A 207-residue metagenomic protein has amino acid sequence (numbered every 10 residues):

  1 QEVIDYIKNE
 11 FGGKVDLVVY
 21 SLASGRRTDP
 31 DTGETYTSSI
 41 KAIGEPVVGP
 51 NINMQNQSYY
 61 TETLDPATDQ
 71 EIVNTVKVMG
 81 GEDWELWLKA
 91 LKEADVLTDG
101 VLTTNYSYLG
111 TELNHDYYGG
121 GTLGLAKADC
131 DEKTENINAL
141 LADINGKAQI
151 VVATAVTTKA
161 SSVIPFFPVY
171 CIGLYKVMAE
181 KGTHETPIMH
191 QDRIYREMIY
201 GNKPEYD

Functional and structural regions predicted by a protein language model:
V3-T32: A glycine-rich helix->loop->beta "capping" turn within Rossmann-like NAD(P)(H)-dependent oxidoreductase domains
G13-V15, D99, K147: Short loop/turn motifs at secondary-structure junctions
V15-A23, T35, N51, L102-S107: Rossmann-fold scaffold of SDR-type NAD(P)-dependent oxidoreductases
S24-P50: Short, solvent-exposed beta-strand-terminating loops
I40-I144, V152-I172: Catalytic loop of short-chain dehydrogenase/reductase
M79, N136, G146-T158, P165-D207: C-terminal helical subdomain
